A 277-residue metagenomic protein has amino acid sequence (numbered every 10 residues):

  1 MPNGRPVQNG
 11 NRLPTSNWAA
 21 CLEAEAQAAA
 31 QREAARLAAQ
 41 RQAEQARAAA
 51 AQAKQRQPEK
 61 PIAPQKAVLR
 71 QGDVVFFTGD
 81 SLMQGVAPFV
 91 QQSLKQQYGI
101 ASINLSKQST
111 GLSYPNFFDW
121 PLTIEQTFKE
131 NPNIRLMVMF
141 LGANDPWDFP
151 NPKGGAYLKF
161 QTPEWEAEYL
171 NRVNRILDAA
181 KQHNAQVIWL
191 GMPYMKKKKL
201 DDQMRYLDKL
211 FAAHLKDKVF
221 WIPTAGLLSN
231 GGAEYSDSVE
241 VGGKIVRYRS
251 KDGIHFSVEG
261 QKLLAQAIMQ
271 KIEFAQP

Functional and structural regions predicted by a protein language model:
M1-V74: N-terminal secretory targeting modules
Q65-P163: Conserved SGNH/GDSL esterase-like catalytic core that processes O-acyl groups on lipids and polysaccharides
L82, V86, V90, W120-I124 (+8 more regions): Stable alpha-helical elements in mature extracytoplasmic
M83, Q91, K95, G99 (+7 more regions): Sec-exported extracytoplasmic/periplasmic mature domains
V138, I188-L190, F220-I222: Hydrophobic/aromatic beta-strand patches that form the interior of the parallel beta-sheet core in alpha/beta enzyme
A143-N144, P150, N174-D208: Active-site segments of SGNH/GDSL-like serine hydrolases that catalyze O-acetyl group transfer/hydrolysis on lipids
L158-L170, R249-I254: A short acidic, glycine-rich active-site loop that binds or catalyzes chemistry on phosphate/adenosine moieties
Y194-P277: Catalytic His-Asp segment of secreted/periplasmic serine-dependent ester chemistry enzymes
